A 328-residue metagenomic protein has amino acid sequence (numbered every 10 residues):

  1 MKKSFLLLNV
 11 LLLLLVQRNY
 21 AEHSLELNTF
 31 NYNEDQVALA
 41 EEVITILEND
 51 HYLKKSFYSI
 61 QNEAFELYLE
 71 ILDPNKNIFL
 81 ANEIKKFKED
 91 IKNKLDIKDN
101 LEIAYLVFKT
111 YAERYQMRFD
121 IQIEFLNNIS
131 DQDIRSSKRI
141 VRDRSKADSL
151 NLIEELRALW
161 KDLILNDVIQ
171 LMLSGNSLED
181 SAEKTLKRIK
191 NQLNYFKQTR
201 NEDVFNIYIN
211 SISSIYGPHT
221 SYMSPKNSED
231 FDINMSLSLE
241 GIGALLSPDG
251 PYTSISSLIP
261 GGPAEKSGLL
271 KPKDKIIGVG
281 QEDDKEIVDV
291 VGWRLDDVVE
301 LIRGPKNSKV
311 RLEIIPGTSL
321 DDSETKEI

Functional and structural regions predicted by a protein language model:
F5-L14: Sec-dependent N-terminal signal peptides
Q17-A21: Sec/Tat signal peptide C-region and signal peptidase I cleavage site
H23-T29, L39-Y52, D90-I91, K187-N191: Acidic/histidine-rich, surface-exposed loop or edge segments in extracytoplasmic proteins
Y32-P74: N-terminal-proximal low-complexity accessory segments that begin disordered and transition into the first
A38-E42, S59-E63, G217, L239-G241 (+3 more regions): Extracytoplasmic
E70-I71, N93, N100, A104-D120 (+3 more regions): PDZ/PDZ-like domain segments forming the peptide/carboxylate-binding groove, activating on the N-terminal beta-strands
L178-M235, P305, T318-L320, K326-I328: Interdomain regulatory linker/hinge segments that flank or connect interaction modules in polarity/junction/synaptic
K275-R311: PDZ domains, with a preference for the canonical peptide-binding region formed by the helix
